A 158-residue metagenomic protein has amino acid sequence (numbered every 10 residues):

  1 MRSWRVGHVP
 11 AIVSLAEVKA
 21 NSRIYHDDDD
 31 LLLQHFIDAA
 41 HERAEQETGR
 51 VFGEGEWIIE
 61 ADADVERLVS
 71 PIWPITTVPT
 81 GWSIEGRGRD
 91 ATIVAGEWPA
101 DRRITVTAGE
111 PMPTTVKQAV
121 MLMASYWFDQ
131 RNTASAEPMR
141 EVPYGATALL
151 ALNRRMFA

Functional and structural regions predicted by a protein language model:
M1-A158: Divalent metal-cofactor coordination and adjacent catalytic microenvironments
